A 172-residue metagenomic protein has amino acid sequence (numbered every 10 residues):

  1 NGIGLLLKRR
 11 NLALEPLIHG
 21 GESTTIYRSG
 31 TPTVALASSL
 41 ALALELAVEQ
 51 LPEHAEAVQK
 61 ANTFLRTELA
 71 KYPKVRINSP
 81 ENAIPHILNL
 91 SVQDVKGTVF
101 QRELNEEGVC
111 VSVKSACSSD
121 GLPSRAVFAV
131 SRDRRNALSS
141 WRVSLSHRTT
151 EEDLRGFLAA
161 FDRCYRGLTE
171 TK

Functional and structural regions predicted by a protein language model:
N1-K172: Pyridoxal 5′-phosphate
